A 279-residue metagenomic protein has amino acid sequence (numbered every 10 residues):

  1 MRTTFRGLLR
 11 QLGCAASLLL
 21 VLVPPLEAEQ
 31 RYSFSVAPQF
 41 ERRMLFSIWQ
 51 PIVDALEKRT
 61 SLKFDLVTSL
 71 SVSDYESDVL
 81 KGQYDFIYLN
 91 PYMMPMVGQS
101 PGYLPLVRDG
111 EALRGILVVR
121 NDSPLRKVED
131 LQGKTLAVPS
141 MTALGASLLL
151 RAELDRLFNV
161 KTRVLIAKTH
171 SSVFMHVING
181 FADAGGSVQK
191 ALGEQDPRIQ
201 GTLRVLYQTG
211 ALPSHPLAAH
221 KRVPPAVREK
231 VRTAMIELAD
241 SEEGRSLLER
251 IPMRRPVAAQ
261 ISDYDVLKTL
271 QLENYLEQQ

Functional and structural regions predicted by a protein language model:
R2, G7-D74, L80-G82, R245-Q279: N-terminal hydrophobic or amphipathic helices and topogenic motifs
E29, F34, P38-A55, Y92 (+3 more regions): Bilobed "Venus flytrap"/periplasmic-binding protein-like clamshell domains and structurally analogous long
E29-Q39, L45, E111-V119, R198-A239 (+2 more regions): Periplasmic-binding protein-like
V36-P38, T68-S73, G82-P95, D109 (+2 more regions): Beta->alpha turn/N-cap motifs
K58-V67, D155-I166, Q200-T202: A local structural motif
L66-S77, R163-M175, A211-P213: Short helix-initiation/N-cap motifs at beta->coil->alpha
Y88-S100, R156, H176-L203, A211: A ligand-binding cleft/hinge motif common to bilobed small-molecule-binding domains
P101-G110, L206: A structural signal for short loop-to-beta-strand junctions that line the ligand-binding cleft of periplasmic/secreted
